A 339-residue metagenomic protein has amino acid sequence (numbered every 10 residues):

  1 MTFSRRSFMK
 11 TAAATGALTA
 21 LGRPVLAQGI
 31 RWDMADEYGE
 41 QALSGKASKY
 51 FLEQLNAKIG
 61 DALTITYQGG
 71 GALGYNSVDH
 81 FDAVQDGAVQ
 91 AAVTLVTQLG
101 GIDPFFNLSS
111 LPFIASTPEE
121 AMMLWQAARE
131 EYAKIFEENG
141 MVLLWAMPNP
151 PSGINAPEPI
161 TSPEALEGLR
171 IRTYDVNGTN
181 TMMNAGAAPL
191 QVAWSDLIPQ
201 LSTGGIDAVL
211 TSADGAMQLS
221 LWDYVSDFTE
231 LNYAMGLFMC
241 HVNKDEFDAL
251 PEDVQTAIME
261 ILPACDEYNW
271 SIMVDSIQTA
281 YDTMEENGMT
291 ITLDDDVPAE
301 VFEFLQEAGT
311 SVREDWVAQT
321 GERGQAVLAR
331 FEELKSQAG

Functional and structural regions predicted by a protein language model:
T2-G22, L26-E120, A128, Y132 (+1 more regions): N-terminal secretory/targeting leader peptides
M123: Short beta-strand-centered segments that line the small-molecule binding cleft or hinge of alpha/beta clamshell
